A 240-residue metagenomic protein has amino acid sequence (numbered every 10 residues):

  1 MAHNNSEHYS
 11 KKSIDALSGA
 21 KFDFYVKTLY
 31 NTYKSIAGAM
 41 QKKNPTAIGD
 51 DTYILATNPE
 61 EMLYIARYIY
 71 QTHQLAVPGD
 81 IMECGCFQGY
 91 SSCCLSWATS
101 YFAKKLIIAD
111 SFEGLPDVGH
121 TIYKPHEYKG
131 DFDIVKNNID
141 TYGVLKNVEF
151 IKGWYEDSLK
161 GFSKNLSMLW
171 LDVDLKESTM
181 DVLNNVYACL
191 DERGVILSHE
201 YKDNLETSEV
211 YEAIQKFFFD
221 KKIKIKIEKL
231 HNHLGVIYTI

Functional and structural regions predicted by a protein language model:
M1-Y53: Membrane-proximal basic amphipathic "stem/tether" segments
A37-P59, I69, Q74-I240: S-adenosylmethionine/decaboxylated-SAM
E61-I65: N-terminal pre-P-loop "Q-motif" helix
